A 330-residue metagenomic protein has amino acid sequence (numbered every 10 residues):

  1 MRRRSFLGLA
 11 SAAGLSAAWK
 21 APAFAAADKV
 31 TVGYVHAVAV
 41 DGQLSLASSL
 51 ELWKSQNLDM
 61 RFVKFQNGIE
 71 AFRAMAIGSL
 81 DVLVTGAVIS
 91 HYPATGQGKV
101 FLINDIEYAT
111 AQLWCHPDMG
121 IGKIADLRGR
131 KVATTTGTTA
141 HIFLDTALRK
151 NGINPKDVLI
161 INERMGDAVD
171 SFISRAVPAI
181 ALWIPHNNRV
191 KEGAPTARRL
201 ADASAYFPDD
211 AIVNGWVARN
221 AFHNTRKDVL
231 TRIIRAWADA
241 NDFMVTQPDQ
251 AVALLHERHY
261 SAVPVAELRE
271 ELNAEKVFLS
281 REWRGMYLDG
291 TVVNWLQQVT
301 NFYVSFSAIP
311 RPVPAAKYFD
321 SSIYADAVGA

Functional and structural regions predicted by a protein language model:
S5-A25: N-terminal export signals
F24-D167, S171, P178-I184, R199-L200 (+1 more regions): Short, glycine-/small- and polar/acidic-enriched structural segments that line small-molecule recognition paths
E51, S55, S204-D209, S280-V293: Short, solvent-exposed loop/beta-turn-alpha elements that line the ligand-binding surface or hinge of extracytoplasmic
R61, L268-V277, P314-A325: Short linear loop/turn motifs
A87-V88, D167-S261: Pocket-lining segment of extracytoplasmic ligand-binding domains
N224-A308: Secondary-structure end/capping motifs
L296-A330: Conserved C-terminal helix/tail region of periplasmic/extracytoplasmic solute-binding proteins
